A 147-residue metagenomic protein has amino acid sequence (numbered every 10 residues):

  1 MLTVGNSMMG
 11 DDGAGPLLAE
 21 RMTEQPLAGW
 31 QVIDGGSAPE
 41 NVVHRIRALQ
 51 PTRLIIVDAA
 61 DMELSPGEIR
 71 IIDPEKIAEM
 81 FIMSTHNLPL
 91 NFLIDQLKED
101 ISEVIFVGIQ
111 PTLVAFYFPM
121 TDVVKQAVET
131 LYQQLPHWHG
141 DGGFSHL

Functional and structural regions predicted by a protein language model:
M1-S102, F106-T112, F118-E129, Q134-L147: N-terminal catalytic or cofactor-binding beta/alpha core of small enzyme domains
